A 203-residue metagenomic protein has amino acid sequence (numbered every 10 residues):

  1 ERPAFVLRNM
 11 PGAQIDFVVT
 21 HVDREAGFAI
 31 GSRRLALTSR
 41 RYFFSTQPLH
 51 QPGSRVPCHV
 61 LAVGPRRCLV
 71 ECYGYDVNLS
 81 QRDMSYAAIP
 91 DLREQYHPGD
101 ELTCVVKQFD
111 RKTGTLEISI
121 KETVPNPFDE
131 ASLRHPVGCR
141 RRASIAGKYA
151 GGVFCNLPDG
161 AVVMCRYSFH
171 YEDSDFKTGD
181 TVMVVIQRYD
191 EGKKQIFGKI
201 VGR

Functional and structural regions predicted by a protein language model:
E1-R203: Single-stranded RNA-binding regions, centering on S1/OB-family and related RNA-binding modules
